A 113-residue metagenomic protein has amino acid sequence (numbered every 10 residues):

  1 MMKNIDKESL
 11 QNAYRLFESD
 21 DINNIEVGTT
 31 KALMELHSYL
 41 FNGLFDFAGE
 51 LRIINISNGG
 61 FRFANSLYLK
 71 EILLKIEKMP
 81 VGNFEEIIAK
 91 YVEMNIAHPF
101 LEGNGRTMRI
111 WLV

Functional and structural regions predicted by a protein language model:
M1-V113: FIC/Doc superfamily catalytic core
